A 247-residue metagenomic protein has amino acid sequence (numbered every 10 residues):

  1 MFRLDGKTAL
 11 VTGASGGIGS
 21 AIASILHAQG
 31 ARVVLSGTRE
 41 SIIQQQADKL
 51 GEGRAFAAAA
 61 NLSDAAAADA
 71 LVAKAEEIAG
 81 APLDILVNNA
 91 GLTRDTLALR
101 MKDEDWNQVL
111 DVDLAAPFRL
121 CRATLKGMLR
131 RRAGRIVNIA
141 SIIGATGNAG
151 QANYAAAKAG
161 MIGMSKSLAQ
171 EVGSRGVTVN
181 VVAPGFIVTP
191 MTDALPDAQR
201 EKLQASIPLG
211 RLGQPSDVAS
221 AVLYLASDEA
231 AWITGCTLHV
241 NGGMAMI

Functional and structural regions predicted by a protein language model:
T8, S15-G17, R39: Conserved glycine-rich cofactor-binding loop
Q29-Q46: Conserved glycine-rich Rossmann-like NAD(P)H-binding loop of the short-chain dehydrogenase/reductase
L97-A98, K102-L110, T192, L203: Substrate-binding pocket helix/loop in short-chain dehydrogenase/reductase
C121, A157, S165: Active-site helix of classical SDR
K126, Q170-S174, A231: Alpha-helical segment proximal to the catalytic Tyr-Lys
S141: Residue(s) in the substrate-gating loop at a strand-loop-helix junction that position the organic substrate next
G173, T178, I233-G235, N241: Short, small/polar-rich loop/turn modules that mediate ligand/substrate recognition or access, typified
